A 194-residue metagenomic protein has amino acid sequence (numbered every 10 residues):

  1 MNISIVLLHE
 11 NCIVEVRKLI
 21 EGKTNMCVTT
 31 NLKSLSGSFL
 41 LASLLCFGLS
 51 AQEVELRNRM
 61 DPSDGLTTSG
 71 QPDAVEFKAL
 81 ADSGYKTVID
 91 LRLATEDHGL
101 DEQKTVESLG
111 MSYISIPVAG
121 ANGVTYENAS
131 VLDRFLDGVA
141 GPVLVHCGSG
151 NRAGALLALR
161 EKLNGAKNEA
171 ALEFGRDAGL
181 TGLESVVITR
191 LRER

Functional and structural regions predicted by a protein language model:
I13, C27, L49-V143, L157-R194: Cys-dependent protein tyrosine phosphatase-like superfamily
E15-N25: Short, Lys/Arg-enriched N-terminal segments with co-localized hydrophobic residues within the first ~10-30 amino acids
S36-C46: Bacterial N-terminal signal peptides
L144-G154: A phosphate-binding catalytic loop at a beta-strand-loop-alpha-helix junction that coordinates phosphoryl groups
